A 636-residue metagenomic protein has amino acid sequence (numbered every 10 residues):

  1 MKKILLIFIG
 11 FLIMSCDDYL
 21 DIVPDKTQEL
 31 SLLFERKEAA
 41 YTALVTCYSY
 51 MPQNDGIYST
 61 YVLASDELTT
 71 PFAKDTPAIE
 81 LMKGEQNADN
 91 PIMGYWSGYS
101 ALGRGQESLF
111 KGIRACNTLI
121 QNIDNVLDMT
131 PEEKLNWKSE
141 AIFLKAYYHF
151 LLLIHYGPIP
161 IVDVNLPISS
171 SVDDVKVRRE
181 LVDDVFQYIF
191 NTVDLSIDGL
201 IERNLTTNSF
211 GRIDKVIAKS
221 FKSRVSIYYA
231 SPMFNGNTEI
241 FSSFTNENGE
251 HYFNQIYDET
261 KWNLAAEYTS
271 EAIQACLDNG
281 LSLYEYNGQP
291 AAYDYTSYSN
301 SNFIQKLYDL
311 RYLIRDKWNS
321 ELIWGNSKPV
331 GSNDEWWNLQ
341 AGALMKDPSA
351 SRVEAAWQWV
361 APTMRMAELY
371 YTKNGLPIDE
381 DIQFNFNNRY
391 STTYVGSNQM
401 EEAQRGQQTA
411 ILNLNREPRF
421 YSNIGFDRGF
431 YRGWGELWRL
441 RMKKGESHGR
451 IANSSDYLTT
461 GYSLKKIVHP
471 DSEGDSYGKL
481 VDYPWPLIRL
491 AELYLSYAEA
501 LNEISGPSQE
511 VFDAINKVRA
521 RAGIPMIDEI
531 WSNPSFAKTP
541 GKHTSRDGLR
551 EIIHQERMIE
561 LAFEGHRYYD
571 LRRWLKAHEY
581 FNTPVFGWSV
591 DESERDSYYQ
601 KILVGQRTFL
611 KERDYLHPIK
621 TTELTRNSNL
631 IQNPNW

Functional and structural regions predicted by a protein language model:
M1-D25: Bacterial Sec-dependent N-terminal signal peptides
C16-A64, I411-L414, K620-W636: Membrane-proximal, proline-rich intrinsically disordered regions
E38-D55, S59, P77-Y156, V172-K215 (+9 more regions): Conserved, well-structured interaction surfaces
I92, S332, A341, A350-R489: Flexible, polar/acidic helix-loop-strand segments at domain edges
L109, Y188-F190, I227, F253-Q255 (+9 more regions): Long, intrinsically disordered, low-complexity segments
L153-I154, P158-P160, V225-N237, E503-G506: Short coil/turn linking the two alpha-helices of tandem helical-hairpin repeats
I159-R179, M233-L264: Short coil/linker segments at helix-helix boundaries
